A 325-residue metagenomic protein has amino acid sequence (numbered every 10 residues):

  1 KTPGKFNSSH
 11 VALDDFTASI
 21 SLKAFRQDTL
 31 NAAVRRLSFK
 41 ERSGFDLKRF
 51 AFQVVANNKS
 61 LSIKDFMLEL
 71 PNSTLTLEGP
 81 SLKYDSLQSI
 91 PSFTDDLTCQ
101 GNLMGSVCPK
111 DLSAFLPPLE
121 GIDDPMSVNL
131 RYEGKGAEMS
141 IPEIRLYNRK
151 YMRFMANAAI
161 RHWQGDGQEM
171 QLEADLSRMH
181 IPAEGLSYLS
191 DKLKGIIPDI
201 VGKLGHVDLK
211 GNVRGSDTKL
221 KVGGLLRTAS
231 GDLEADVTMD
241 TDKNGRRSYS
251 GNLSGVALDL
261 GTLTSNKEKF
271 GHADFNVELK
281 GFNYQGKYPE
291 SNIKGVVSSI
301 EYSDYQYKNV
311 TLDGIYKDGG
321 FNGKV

Functional and structural regions predicted by a protein language model:
K1-F16, K23-V325: Interface amphipathic segments
